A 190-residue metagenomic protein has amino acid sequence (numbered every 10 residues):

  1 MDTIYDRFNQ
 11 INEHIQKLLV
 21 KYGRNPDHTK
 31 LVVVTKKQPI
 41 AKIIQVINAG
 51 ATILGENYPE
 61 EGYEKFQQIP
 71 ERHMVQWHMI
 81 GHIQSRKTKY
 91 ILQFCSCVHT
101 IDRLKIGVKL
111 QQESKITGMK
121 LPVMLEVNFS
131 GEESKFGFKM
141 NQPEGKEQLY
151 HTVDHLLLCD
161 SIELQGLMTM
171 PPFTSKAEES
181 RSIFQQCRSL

Functional and structural regions predicted by a protein language model:
M1-S189: Conserved alpha/beta-domain cores
